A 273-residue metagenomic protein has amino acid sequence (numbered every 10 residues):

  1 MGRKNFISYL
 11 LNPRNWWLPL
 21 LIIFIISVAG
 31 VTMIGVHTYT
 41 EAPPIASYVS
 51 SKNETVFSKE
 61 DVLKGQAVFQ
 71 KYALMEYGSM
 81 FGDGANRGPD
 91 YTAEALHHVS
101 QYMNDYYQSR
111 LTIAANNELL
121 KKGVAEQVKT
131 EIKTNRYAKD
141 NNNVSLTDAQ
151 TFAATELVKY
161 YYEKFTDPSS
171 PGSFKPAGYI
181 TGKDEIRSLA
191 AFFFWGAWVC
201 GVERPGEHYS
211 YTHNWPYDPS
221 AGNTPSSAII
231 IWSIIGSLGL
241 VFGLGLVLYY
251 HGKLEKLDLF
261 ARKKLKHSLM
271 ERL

Functional and structural regions predicted by a protein language model:
M1-G2, F242: Sequence termini and other peripheral, non-core segments
G2-N5, N12-N15, S58, T112 (+5 more regions): Serine/threonine-rich low-complexity intrinsically disordered regions
G2-S58: Post-cleavage N-terminal segment of exported redox proteins
Y9-N15, L240-L273: Juxtamembrane interface at the cytosolic side of transmembrane helices
N15-W16, N214, I231: Residues in intrinsically disordered, low-complexity segments of regulatory proteins
I25-V31, L238-G245: Hydrophobic core of alpha-helical transmembrane segments in multi-pass integral membrane proteins
T40-A228: Soluble extramembrane regions of membrane proteins in the secretory/endomembrane system
I229-V241: Alpha-helical transmembrane segments
